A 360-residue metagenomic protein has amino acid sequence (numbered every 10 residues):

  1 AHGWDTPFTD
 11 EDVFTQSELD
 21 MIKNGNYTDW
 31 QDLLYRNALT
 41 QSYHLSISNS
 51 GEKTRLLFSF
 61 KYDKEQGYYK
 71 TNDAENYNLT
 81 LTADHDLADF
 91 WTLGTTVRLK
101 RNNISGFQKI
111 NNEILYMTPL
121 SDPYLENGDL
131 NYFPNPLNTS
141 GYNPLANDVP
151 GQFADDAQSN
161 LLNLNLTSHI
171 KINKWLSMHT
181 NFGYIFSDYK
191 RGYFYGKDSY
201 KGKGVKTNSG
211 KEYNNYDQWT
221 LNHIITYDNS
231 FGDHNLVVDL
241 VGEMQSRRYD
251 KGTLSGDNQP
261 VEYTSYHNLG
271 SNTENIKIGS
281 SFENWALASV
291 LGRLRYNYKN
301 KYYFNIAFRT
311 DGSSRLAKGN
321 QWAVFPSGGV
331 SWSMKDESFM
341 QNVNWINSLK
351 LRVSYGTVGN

Functional and structural regions predicted by a protein language model:
A1-N26, K53, G67-A74, N78 (+3 more regions): Surface-exposed loop/interface segments of Gram-negative outer-membrane beta-barrel transport/assembly proteins
L34, S42-K64, Y68, T80-D86 (+2 more regions): Predominantly transmembrane beta-strands of Gram-negative outer membrane beta-barrel pores used for transport
L34-A38, F282-E283: Short Gly/Pro-enriched turn/cap motifs at secondary-structure boundaries
A38, Y68-T71, S314-G319: Solvent-exposed loop/turn segments connecting transmembrane beta-strands in outer-membrane beta-barrel proteins
H44-S48, S59, T82, N165-T167 (+5 more regions): Outer-membrane beta-barrel architecture
F60-Q66, F304-S313: Transmembrane beta-strand segments that form the barrel wall of outer-membrane beta-barrel proteins
G292-F308: Short, contiguous hydrophobic alpha-helices characteristic of membrane insertion segments
